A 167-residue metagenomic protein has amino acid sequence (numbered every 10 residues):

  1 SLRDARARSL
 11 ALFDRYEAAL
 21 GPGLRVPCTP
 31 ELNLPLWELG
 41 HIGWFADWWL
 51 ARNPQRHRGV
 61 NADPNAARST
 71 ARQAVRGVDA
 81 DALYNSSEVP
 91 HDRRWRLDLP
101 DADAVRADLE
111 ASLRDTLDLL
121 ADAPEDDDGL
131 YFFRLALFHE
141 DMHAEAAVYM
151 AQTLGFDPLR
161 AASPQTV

Functional and structural regions predicted by a protein language model:
L2-R6, L10, L109-L113: Hydrophobic faces of stable alpha-helices that mediate helix-helix packing
R3, A7, D14, G21-V89 (+1 more regions): Short, contiguous alpha-helical
E17-A18, L34, D98-D101: Helix N-cap and loop-to-helix transition residues
S87-D92, L113: Residues forming anionic-ligand binding surfaces in small-molecule and nucleic-acid pockets of primarily soluble enzymes
R94-D108: A short, structured beta-strand-centered segment in the mid-to-C-terminal lobe of catalytic cores from group-transfer
A104-E125: Mature extracytoplasmic enzyme cores
